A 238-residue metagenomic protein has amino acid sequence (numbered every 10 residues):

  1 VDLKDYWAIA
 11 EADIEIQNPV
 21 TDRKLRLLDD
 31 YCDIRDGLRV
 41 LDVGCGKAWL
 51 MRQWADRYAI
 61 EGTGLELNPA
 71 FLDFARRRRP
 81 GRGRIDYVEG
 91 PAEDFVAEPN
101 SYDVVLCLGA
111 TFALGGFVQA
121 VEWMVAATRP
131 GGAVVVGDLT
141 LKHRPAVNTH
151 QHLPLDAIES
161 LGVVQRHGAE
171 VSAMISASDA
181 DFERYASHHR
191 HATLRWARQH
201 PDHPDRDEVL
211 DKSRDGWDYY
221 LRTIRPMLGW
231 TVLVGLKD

Functional and structural regions predicted by a protein language model:
N18-D36: Conserved alpha-helix/loop element of class I SAM-dependent methyltransferases that forms part of the SAM/SAH-binding
G37-G44: Conserved class I S-adenosyl-L-methionine
K47-D94: Class I SAM-dependent methyltransferase SAM/SAH-binding core
F95-V105: A short acidic, Gly/Pro-enriched loop at the edge of an enzyme's catalytic core that lines a small-molecule cofactor
V104-F117: A short SAM/SAH-binding and catalytic strip from SAM-dependent methyltransferases
V118-A133: A short glycine-rich, Lys/Arg-flanked "PGG" loop and its adjoining helix->strand segment in the class I
V135-E159: Conserved class I S-adenosyl-L-methionine
A177-D238: Conserved Class I S-adenosyl-L-methionine
